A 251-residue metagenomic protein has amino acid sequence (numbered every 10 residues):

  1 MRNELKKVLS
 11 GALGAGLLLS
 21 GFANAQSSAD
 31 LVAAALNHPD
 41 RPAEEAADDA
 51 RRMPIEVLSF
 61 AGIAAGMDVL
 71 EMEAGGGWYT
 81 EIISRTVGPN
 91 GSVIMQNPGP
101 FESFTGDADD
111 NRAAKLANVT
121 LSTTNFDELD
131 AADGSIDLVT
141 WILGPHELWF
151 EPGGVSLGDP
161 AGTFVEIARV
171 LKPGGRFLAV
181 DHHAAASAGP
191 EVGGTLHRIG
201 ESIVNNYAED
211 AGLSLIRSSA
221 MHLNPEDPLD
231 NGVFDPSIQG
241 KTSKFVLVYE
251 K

Functional and structural regions predicted by a protein language model:
L31-F60, A64: Class I SAM-dependent methyltransferase Rossmann-like catalytic core, especially the SAM/SAH-binding loop
A65-G66, P89-N90, L171-F177: Short glycine-dipeptide loop
A65-G75: Conserved class I S-adenosyl-L-methionine
S84-R85, G154-P173: A short glycine-rich, Lys/Arg-flanked "PGG" loop and its adjoining helix->strand segment in the class I
T105-L129: S-adenosyl-L-methionine
L129-V139, L143: A short acidic, Gly/Pro-enriched loop at the edge of an enzyme's catalytic core that lines a small-molecule cofactor
G189-I216: Conserved Class I S-adenosyl-L-methionine
E226-K251: Core SAM-dependent methyltransferase catalytic element
